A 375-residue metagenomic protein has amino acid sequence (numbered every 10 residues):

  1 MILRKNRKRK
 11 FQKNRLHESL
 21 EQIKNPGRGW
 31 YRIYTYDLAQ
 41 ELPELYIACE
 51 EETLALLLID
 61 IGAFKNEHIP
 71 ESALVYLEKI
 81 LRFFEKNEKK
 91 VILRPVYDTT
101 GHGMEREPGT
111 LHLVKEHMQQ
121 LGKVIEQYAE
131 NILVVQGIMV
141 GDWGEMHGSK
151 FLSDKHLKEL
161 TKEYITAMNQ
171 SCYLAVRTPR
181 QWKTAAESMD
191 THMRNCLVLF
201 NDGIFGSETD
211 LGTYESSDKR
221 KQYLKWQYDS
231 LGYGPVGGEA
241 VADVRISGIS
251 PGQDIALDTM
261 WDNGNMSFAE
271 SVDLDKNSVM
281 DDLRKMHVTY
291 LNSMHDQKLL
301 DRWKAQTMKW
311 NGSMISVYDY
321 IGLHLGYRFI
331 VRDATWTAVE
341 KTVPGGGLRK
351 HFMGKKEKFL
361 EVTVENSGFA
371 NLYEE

Functional and structural regions predicted by a protein language model:
I2-L54, L58-D60: Boundary/entry segment of secreted carbohydrate-active catalytic domains
E41-D98, L111-V114, M168, C172: Aromatic-lined substrate-binding rim segments of carbohydrate-active enzymes
D60-S72, G103-H112, G141-S153: The substrate-binding groove and active-site-proximal loops of carbohydrate-active enzymes, especially glycoside
S72-K90, E107-V134, K155-A167: An active-site-proximal structural segment forming one wall of the substrate-binding cleft that immediately precedes
V134-L300: Catalytic-core regions of glycoside hydrolase
D273-G347: Catalytic cores of secreted or luminal carbohydrate-active enzymes
F359-S367: Short edge beta-strand/loop segments characteristic of extracellular beta-sandwich folds
G368-E374: A short beta-turn/strand-edge loop motif at beta-sheet boundaries
